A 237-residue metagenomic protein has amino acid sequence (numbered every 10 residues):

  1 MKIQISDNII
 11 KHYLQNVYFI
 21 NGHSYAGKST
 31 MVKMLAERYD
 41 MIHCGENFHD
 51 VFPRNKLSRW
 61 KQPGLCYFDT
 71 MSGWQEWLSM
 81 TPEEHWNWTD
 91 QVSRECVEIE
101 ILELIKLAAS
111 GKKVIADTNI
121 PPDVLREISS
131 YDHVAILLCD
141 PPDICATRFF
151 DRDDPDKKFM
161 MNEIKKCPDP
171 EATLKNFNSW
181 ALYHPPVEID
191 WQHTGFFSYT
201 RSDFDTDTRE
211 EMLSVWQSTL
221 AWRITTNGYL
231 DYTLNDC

Functional and structural regions predicted by a protein language model:
M1-V17: Extreme N-terminal, non-catalytic leader segments that precede Walker-type/kinase nucleotide-binding cores
I20: Hydrophobic anchor at the beta1->P-loop junction of P-loop NTPases
Y25-A26: ATP-binding Walker
S29: Walker A/P-loop
Y39-S58: Short beta-strand-centered segment that lines the nucleotide-binding/catalytic pocket of NTP-utilizing
F52-K113, I120: ATP-dependent small-molecule kinase phosphotransfer cores that center on conserved nucleotide phosphate-binding segments
S129-C167: Conserved phosphate-donor/acceptor-positioning beta-strand/loop module used by diverse small-molecule
A181-C237: NTP-dependent small-molecule kinase module
